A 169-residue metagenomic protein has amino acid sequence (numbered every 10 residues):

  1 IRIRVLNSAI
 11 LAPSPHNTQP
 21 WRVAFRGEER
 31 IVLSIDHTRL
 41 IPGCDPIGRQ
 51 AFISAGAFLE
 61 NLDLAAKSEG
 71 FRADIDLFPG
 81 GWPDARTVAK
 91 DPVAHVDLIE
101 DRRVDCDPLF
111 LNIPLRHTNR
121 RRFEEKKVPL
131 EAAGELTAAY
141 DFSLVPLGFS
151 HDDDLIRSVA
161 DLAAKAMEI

Functional and structural regions predicted by a protein language model:
I1-I169: Acidic, surface-exposed loops and disordered segments
